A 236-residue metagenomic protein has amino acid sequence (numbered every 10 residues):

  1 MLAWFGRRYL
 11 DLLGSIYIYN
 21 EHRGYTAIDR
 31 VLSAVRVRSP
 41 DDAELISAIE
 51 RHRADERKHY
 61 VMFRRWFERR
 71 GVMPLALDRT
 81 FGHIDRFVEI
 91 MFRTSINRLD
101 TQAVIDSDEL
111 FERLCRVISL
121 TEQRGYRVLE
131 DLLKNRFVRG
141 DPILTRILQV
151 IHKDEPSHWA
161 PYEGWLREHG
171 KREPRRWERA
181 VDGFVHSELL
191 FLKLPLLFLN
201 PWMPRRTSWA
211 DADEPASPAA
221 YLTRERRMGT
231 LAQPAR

Functional and structural regions predicted by a protein language model:
M1-R236: Non-heme di-metal
